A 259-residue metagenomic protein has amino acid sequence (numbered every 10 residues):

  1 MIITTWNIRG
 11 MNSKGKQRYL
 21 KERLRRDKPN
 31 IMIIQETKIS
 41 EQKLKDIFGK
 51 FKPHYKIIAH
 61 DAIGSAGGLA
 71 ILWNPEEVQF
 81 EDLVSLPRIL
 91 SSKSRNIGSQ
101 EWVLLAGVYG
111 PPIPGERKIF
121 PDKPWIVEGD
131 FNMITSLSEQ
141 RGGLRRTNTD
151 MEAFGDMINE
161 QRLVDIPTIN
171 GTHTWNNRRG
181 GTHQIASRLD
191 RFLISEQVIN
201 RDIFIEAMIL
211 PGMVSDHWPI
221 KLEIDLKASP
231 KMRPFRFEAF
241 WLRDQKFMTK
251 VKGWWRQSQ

Functional and structural regions predicted by a protein language model:
M1-Q259: A shared catalytic/ligand-binding motif for oxyanion handling
